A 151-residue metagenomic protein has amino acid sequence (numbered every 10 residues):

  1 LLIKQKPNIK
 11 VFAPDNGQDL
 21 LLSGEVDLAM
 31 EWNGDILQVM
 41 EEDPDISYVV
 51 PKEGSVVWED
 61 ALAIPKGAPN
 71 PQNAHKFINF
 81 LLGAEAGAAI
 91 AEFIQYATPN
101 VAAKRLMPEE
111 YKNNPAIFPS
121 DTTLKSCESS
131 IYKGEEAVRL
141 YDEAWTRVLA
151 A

Functional and structural regions predicted by a protein language model:
L1-K4, K112, I131: Short, solvent-exposed loop/beta-turn-alpha elements that line the ligand-binding surface or hinge of extracytoplasmic
L1-P51: Ligand-binding pocket segment of bilobal, Venus flytrap-like solute-binding proteins
L2-I3, Q18, L22, M30 (+4 more regions): Non-transmembrane alpha-helical segments in soluble domains of secreted/periplasmic/extracellular proteins
I3-I9, E25, M40-E41, K66 (+3 more regions): Sec/Tat-exported extracytoplasmic proteins
P44-V56, P65-A68: Short beta-strand->loop
D60-L62: Short amphipathic alpha-helical segments
P65-K125: Mature extracytoplasmic/periplasmic domains
T122-A151: Conserved C-terminal helix/tail region of periplasmic/extracytoplasmic solute-binding proteins
